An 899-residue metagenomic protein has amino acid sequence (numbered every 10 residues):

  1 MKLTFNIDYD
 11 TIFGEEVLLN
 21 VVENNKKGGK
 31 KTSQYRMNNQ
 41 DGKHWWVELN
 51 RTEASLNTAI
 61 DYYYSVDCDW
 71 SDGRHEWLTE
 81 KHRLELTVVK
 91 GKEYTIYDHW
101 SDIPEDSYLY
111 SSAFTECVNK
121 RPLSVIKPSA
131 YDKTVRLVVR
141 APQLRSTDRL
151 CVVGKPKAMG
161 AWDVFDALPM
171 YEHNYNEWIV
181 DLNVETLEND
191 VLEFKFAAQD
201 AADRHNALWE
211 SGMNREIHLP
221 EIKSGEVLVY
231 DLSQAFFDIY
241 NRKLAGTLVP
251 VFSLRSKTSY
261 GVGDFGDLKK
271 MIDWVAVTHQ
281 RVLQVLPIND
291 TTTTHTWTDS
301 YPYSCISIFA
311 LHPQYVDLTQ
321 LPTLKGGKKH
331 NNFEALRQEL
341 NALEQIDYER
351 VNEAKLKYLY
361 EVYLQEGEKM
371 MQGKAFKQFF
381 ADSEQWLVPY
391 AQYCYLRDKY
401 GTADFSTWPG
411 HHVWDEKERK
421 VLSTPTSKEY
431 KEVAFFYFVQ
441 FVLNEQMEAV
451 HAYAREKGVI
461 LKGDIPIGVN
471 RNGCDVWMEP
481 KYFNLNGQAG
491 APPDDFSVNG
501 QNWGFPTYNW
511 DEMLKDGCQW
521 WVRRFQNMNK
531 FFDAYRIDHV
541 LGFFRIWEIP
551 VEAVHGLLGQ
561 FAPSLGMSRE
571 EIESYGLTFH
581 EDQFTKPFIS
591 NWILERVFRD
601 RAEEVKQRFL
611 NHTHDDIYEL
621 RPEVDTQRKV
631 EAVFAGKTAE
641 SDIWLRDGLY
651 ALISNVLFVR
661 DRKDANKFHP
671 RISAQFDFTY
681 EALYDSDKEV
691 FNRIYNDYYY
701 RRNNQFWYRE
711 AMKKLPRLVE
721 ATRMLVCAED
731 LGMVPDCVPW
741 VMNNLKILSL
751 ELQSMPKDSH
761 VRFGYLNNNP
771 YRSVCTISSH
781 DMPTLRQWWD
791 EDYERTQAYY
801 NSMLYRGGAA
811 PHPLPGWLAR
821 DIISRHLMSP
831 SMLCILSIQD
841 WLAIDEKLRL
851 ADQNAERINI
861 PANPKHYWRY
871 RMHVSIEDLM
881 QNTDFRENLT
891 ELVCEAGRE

Functional and structural regions predicted by a protein language model:
M1, L19-V22, V152, Q378 (+2 more regions): Polar low-complexity intrinsically disordered regions
M1-F5, K133-L137: Structural beta-strand segments of beta-rich domains
K2, D8-T58, D67-V89, A141-V191 (+3 more regions): Aromatic-rich carbohydrate-binding modules that target alpha-glucans
K92, I96-W100: Boundary detector for helix-to-coil junctions that initiate low-complexity/charged tails
D106-R136, N183-T186, W209, E216-E899: Catalytic cores of glycan-processing enzymes that make or break glycosidic bonds
